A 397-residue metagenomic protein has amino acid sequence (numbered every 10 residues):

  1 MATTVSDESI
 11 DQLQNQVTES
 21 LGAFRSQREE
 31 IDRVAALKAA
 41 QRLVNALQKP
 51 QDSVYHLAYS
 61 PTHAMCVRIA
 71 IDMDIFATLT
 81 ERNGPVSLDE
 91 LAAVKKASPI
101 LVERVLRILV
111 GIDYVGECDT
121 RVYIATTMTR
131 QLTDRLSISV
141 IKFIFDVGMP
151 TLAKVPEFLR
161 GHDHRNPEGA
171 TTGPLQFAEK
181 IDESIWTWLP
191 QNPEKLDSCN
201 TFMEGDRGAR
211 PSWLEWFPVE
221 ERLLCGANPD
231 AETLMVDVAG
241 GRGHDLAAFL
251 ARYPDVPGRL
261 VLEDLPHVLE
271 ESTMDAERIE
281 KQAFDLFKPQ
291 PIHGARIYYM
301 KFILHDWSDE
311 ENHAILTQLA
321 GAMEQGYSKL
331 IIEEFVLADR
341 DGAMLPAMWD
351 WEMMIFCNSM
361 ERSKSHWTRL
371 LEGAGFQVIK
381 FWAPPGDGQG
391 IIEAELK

Functional and structural regions predicted by a protein language model:
M1-W186, G226-E232, G375, P385-D387 (+1 more regions): N-terminal accessory segments
Q14-S20, F24, K96, V105 (+2 more regions): Conserved adenosyl
M65, M203, F356-M360: Short acidic-aromatic active-site loops that bind/stabilize oxyanions
C118, I279, P346-D350: Short, hinge-like loop/turn segments at secondary-structure boundaries
Y327-A374, I379: C-terminal alpha-helical "lid/dimerization" subdomain adjacent to the S-adenosyl-L-methionine
I392-L396: Short beta-strand element of the conserved SAM-dependent methyltransferase core
